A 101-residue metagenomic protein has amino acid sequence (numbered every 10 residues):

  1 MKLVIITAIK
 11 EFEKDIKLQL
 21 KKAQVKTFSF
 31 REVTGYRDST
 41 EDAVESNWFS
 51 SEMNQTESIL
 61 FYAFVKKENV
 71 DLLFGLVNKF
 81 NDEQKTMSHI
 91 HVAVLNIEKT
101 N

Functional and structural regions predicted by a protein language model:
M1-N101: Positively charged, small/polar-rich N-terminal and surface patches that mediate targeting and assembly and bind
